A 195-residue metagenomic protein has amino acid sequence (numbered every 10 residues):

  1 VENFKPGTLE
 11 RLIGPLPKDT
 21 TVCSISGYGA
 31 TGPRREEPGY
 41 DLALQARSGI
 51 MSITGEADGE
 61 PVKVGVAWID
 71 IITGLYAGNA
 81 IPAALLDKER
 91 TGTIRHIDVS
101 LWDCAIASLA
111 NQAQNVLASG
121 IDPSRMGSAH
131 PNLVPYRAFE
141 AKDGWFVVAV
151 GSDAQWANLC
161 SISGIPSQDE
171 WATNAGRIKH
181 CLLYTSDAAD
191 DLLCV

Functional and structural regions predicted by a protein language model:
E2-E10: Rossmann-like NAD(P)-binding element
K5, L86-R90, I165, K179-H180: Short, cationic motifs built from Arg/Lys/His that form the positively charged side of catalytic pockets
K5-P6, L44, D190: Short, glycine/acidic-enriched loop or turn micro-motifs at the edges of active sites
E10-F146, V150-G151: Active-site-adjacent "lid/gating" segments in soluble enzymes
A129, V134-S186: Aromatic-enriched alpha-helical interface/lid elements that frame and gate functional surfaces
Y184-V195: Single conserved hydrophobic/aromatic residue that forms the stacking wall/gate of nucleotide- or nucleobase-binding
